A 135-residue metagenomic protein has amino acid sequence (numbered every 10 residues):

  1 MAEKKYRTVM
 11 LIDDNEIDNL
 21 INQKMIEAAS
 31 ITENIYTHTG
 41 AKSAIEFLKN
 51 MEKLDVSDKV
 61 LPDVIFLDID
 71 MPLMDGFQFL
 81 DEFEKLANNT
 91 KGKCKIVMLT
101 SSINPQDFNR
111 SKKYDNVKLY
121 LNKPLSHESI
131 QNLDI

Functional and structural regions predicted by a protein language model:
M1-M10, I17-I21, A28-I31, L61 (+1 more regions): Non-catalytic signal-transmission and effector/linker regions of two-component phosphorelay proteins
I12-D13, N22, H38, I65: Conserved sequence signature across two-component system core domains
T37-N50, G76: Helix N-cap/capping motif at the beta->alpha junctions
E52-F66: Active-site beta3 strand of CheY-like receiver
I65, L119-Y120: Two-component signal transduction core modules
M71: Receiver (REC) domain active-site loop signature in two-component systems and cognate sites in sensor histidine kinases
F77-T90: Short amphipathic alpha-helix used as the core "switch/output" element in two-component signaling
L99-T100: Hydrophobic/aromatic residues positioned on beta-strands within the core alpha/beta folds
